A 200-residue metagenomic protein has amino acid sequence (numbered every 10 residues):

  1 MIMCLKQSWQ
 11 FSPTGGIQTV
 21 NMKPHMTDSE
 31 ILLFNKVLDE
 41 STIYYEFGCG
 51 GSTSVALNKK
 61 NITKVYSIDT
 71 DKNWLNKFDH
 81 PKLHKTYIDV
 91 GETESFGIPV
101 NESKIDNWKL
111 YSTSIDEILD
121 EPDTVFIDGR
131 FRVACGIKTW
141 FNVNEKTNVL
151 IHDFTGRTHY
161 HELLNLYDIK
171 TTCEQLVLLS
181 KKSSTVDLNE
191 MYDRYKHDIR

Functional and structural regions predicted by a protein language model:
M1-N21, M191-R200: Non-catalytic N-terminal targeting/anchoring module and adjacent flexible stem/linker that precedes the structured
W9-E40: Class I SAM-dependent methyltransferase Rossmann-like catalytic core, especially the SAM/SAH-binding loop
N21-D28, F47, E102-I105, R130: Conserved phosphate-coordination/catalytic loops
D28-S95: SAM cofactor-binding core of SAM-dependent methyltransferases, primarily the Rossmann-like beta-alpha-beta module
S41, E121-D123: Local beta-strand N-terminus motif with an aromatic residue
W74-P81, E94-I98, R157-L164, L179-K182: Short, charged, surface-exposed secondary-structure boundary motifs
D79-I118: S-adenosyl-L-methionine
T124, R130-R200: C-terminal substrate-binding/active-site "lid" region of AdoMet-derived donor-dependent transferases
